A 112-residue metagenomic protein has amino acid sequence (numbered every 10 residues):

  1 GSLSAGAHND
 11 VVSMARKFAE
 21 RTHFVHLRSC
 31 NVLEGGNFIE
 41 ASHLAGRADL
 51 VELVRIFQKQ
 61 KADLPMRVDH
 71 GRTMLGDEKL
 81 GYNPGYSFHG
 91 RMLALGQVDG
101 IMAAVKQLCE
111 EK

Functional and structural regions predicted by a protein language model:
S2-K112: Histidine-acidic metal/acid-base catalytic patches
